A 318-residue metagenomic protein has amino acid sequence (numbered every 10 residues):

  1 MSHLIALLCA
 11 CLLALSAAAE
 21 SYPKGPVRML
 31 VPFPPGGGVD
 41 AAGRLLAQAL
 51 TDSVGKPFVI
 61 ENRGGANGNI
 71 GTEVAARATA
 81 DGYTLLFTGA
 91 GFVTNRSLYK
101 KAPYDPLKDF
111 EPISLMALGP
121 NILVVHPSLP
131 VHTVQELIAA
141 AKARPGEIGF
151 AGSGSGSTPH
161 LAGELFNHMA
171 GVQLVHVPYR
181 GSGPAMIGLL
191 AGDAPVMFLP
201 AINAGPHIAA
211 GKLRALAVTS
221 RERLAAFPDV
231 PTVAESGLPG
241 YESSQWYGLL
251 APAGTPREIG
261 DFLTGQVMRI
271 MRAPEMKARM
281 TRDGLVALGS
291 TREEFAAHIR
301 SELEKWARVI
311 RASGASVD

Functional and structural regions predicted by a protein language model:
S2-S16: Bacterial N-terminal signal peptides
A19-D109, E147, S155, G171-V196 (+4 more regions): N-terminal (or domain-start) structured segment
K24-P26, M169, E235, R257-D318: An extracytoplasmic/periplasmic, membrane-proximal ligand-sensing/linker region
R77-Y83, S97-P184, V233, W246-R279: Hinge/capping helix and adjacent helix->loop/strand transition within the periplasmic-binding protein
F87-F92, G152, S182, L199-A204 (+3 more regions): Beta->alpha turn/N-cap motifs
G91-K101, L165-M169, V196-V230: A ligand-binding cleft/hinge motif common to bilobed small-molecule-binding domains
L118, A204-R272, S301-E304: C-terminal lobe and pocket-closing loops of periplasmic/extracytoplasmic Venus-flytrap solute-binding proteins
